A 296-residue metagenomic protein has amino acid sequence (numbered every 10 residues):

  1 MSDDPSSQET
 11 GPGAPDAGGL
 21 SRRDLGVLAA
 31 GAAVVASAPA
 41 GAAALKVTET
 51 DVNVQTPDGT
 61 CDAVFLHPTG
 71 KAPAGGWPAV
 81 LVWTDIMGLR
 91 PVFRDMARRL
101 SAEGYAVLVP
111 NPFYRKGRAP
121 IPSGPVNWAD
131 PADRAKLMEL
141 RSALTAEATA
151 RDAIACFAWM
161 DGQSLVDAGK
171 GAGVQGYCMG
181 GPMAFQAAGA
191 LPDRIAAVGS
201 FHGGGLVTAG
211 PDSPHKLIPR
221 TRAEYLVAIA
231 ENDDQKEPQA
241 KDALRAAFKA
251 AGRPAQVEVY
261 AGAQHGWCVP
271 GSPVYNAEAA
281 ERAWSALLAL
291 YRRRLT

Functional and structural regions predicted by a protein language model:
M1-L20: N-terminal secretory signal peptides
G19-V35: N-terminal export leaders
G41-K71: N-terminal cap/lid segment of alpha/beta-hydrolase-fold proteins
G75-D85: Short beta-strand element of the alpha/beta-hydrolase
P125-G173: Gly/Ser-rich "nucleophile elbow"/oxyanion-hole loop immediately N-terminal to the catalytic nucleophile in hydrolases
I154-H215: Primarily recognizes the serine-hydrolase "nucleophile elbow" in alpha/beta-hydrolase and SGNH/GDSL folds
T221, V227-I229: Short beta-strand/loop motif that positions the catalytic acidic residue of the alpha/beta-hydrolase fold
K249, P254-T296: C-terminal catalytic histidine-bearing segment of alpha/beta-hydrolase fold enzymes
